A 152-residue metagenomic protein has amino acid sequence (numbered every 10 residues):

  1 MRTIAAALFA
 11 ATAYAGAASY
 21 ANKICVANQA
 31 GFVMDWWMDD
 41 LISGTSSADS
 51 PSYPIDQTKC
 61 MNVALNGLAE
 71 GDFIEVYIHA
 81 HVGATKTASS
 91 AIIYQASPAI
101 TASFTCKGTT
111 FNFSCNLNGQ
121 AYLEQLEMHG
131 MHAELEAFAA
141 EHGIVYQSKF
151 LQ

Functional and structural regions predicted by a protein language model:
M1-I4: Positively charged n-region of N-terminal signal peptides that target proteins for export
A6-A17: Hydrophobic h-region of N-terminal signal peptides that target proteins for export in Gram-negative bacteria
A15-Q152: Intrinsically disordered, low-complexity segments enriched in small/polar residues
